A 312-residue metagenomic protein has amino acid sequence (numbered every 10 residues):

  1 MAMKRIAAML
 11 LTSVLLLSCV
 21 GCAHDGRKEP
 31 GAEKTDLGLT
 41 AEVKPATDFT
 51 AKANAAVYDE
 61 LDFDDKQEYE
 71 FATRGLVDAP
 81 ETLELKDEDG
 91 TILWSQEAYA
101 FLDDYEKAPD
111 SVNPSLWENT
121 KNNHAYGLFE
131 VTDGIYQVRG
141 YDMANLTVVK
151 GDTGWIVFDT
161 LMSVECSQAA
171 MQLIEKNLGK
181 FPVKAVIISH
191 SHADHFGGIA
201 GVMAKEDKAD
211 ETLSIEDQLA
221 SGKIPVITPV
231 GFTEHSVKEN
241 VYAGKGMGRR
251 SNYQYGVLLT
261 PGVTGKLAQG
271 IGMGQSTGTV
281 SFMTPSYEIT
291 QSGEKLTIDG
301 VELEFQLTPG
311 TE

Functional and structural regions predicted by a protein language model:
K4-T12: Sec-dependent signal peptide recognition, specifically the positively charged N-region followed immediately by
L17-G21: C-terminal motif of bacterial Sec signal peptides marking the signal peptidase cleavage site
E29-T120, H124: N-terminal pre-domain segments of enzymes
K121-F181: Conserved beta-strand hairpin/beta-sheet module of binuclear metal-dependent hydrolase folds, prominently
E130, A220-S221, I227, G231-P309: Metallo-beta-lactamase
T153-G154, V164-P225: Active-site metal-binding motif and surrounding structural segment of the metallo-beta-lactamase
V157-D159, A185-I187, E304-Q306: Short catalytic-loop micro-motif centered on adjacent basic/acidic residues
S191-G197, T233-S236, E312: Active-site environment of divalent metal-dependent phosphoester hydrolases
